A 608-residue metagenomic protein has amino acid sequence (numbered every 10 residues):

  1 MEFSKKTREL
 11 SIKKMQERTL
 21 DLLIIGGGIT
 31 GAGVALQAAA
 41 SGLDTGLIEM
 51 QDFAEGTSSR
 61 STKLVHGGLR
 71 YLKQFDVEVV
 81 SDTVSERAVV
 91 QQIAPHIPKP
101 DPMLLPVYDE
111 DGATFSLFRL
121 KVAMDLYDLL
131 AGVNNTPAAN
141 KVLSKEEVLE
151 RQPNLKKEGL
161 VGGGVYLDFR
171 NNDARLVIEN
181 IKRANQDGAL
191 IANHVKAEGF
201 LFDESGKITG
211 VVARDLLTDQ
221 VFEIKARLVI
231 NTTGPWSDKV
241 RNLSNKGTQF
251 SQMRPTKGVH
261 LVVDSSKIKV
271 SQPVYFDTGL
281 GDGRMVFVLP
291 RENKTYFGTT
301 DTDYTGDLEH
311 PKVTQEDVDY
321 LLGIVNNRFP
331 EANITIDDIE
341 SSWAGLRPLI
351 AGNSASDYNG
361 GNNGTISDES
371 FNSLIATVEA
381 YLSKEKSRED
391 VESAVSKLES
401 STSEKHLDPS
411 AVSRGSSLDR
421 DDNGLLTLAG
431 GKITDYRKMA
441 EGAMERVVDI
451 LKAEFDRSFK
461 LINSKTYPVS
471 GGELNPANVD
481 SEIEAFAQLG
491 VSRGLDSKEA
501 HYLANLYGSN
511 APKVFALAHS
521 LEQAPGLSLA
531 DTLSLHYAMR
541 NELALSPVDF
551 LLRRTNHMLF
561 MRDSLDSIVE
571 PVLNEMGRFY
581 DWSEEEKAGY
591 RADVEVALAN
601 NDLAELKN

Functional and structural regions predicted by a protein language model:
M1-L22, Q37-S41: Extreme N-terminal leader/targeting segments of oxidoreductases
L10, K14, Q51, I93 (+12 more regions): C-terminal accessory subdomains/tails of enzymes that are appended
R18-L20, L217-L228: Core beta-strand elements of the Rossmann-like FAD/NAD(P) dinucleotide-binding domain in flavoenzyme oxidoreductases
I24-I25, I224-G234: Short hydrophobic core segments
G26-G28, M50: Glycine-rich Rossmann-fold phosphate-binding loop(s) that bind the pyrophosphate of adenine dinucleotide cofactors
A39-S59: Glycine-rich FAD pyrophosphate-binding loop
K63-E147, R151, V286: Dinucleotide-binding Rossmann-like beta1-alpha1 core, especially the glycine-rich loop that anchors the ADP
N193-T209: A conserved short coil-to-beta-strand element within the FAD-binding core of flavoproteins
